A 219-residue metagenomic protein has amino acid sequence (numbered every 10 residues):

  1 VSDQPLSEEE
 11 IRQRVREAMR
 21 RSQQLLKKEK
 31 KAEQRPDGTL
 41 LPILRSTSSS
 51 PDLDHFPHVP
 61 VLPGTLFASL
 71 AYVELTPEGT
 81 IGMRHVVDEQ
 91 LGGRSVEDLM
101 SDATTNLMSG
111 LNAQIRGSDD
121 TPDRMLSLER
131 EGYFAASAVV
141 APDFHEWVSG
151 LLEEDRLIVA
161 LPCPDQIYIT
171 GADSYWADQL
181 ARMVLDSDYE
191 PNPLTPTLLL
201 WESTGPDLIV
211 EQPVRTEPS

Functional and structural regions predicted by a protein language model:
V1-A136: Charged, alpha-helical interface segments at or near domain boundaries
M108-N112, L151-D155, D186-T195: Structural alpha-beta junctions
G117-S118, I158-P162: Short beta-strand
G132, A136, L157, A172: Conserved aromatic-histidine-acidic binding/catalytic patches
A135-G150: Short amphipathic alpha-helix segments
W147, D155-I158: Generic recognition of flexible, low-complexity loop/linker segments
C163-D165, G171-S219: C-terminal structured domains
